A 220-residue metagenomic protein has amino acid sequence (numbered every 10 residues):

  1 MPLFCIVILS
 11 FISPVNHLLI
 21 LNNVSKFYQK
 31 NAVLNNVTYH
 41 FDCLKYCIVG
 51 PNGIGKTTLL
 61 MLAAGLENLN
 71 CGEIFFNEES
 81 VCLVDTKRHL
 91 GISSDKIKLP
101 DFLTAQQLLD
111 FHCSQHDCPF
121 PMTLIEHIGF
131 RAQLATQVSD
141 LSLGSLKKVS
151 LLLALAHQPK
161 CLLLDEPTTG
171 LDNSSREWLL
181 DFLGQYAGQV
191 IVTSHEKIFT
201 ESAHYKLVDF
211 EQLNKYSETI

Functional and structural regions predicted by a protein language model:
F11-V37, F41-D42, N70: A short, flexible loop at the N-terminus of ABC-type nucleotide-binding domains that lies
A64: Helix-to-loop junction immediately C-terminal to a conserved catalytic motif
G72-R88: Conserved ABC transporter NBD signature motif
K96, D101-D117: Q-loop/switch helix immediately C-terminal to the Walker
L124-S142, L146: Conserved ABC nucleotide-binding domain
L151: Hydrophobic anchor residue at the start of the ABC signature
L155-A156: ABC ATPase C-loop
L162-E166: Catalytic Walker B motif of ABC-type/P-loop ATPase nucleotide-binding domains
